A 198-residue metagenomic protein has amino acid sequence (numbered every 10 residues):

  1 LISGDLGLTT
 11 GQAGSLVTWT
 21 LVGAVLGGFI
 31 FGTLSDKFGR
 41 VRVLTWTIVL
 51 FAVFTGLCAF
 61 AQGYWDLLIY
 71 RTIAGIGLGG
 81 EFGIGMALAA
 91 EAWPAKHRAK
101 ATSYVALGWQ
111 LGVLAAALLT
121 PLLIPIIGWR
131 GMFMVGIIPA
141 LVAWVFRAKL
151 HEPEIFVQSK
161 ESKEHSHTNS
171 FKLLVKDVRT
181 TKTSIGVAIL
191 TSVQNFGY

Functional and structural regions predicted by a protein language model:
L1-Y198: Transmembrane-helix signature of 12-pass secondary carriers
